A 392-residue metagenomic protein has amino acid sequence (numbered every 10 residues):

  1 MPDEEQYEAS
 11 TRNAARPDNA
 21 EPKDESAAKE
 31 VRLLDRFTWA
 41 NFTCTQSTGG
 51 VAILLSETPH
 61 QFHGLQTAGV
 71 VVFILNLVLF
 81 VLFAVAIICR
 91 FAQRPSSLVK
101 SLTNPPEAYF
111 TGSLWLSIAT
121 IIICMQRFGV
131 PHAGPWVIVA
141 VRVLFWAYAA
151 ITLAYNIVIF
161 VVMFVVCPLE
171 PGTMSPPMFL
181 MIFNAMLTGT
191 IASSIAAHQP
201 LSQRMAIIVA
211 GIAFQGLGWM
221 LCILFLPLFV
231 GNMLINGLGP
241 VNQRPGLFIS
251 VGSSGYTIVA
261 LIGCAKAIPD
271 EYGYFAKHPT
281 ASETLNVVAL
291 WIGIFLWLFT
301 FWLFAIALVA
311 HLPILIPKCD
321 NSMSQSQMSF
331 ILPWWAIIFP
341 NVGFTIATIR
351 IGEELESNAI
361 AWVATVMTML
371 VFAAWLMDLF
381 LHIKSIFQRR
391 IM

Functional and structural regions predicted by a protein language model:
M1-A28: Intrinsically disordered, low-complexity terminal tails of fungal membrane proteins
E25-E57, G69, F73, S96-I123 (+8 more regions): Juxtamembrane helix-loop boundaries in multi-pass membrane proteins
L75-F91, I151-F160: Central hydrophobic cores of alpha-helical transmembrane segments in multi-pass inner-membrane proteins across all
A84-A86, L290-G293, W297-I314, A336-M392: C-terminal functional regions that serve as terminal interaction/effector modules
A92, T120-G129, Y155-V165, N184-S202 (+6 more regions): C-terminal ends of transmembrane alpha-helices and the immediately adjacent extracellular/lumenal or cytosolic loop
Q126-V162: A generic, well-ordered mixed alpha/beta core segment in the N-terminal half of proteins
L201-R204, I208, D270-S282, S322 (+1 more regions): Extracellular/periplasmic helix-loop-helix junctions in multi-pass membrane proteins
A260-E271, F275-G293: Membrane-helix boundary elements
